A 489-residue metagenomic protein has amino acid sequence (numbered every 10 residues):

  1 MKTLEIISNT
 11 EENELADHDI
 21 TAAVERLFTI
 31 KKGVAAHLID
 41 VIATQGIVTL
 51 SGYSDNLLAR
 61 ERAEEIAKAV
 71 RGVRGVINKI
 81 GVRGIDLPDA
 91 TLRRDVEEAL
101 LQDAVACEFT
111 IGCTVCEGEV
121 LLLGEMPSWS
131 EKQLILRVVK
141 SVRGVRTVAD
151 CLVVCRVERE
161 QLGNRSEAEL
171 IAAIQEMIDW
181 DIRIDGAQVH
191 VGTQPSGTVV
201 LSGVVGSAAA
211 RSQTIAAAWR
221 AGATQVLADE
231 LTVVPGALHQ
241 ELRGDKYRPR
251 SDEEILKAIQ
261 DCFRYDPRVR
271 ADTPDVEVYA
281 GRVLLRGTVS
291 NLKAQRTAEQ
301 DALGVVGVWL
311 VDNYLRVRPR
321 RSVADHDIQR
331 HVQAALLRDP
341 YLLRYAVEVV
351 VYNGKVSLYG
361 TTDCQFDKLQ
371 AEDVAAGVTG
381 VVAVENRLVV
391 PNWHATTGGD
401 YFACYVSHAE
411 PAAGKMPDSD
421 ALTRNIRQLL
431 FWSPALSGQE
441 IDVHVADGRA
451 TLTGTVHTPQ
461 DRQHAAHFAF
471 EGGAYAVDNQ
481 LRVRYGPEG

Functional and structural regions predicted by a protein language model:
M1-G489: N-terminal targeting leaders
